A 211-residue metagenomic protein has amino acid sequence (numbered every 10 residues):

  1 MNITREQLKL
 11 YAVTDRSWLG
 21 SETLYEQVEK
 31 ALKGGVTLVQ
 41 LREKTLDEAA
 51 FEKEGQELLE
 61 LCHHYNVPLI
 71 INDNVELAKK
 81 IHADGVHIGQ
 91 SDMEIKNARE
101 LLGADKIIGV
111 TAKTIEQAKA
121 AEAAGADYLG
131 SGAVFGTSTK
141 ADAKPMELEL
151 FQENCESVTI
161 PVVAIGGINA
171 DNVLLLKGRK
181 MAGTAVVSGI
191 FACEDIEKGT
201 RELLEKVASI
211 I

Functional and structural regions predicted by a protein language model:
M1-M93, E100-Y128, E153, T159-I160 (+3 more regions): Conserved N-terminal beta1-alpha1 strand-loop-helix module at the mouth
T14, S138-A141, V163, A185-V186: Residue-level signal for pocket-adjacent positions within structured domains
E76, E149, A185: Active-site phosphate/pyrophosphate-handling residues
Q90-K96, V134-S157: Flexible, gly/pro- and Lys/Arg-enriched active-site loops
S131, V163-I168, T184-S188: Glycine-rich beta-strand-to-loop/alpha-helix junction loops that act as flexible
R179, G183: C-terminal binding/interaction regions
